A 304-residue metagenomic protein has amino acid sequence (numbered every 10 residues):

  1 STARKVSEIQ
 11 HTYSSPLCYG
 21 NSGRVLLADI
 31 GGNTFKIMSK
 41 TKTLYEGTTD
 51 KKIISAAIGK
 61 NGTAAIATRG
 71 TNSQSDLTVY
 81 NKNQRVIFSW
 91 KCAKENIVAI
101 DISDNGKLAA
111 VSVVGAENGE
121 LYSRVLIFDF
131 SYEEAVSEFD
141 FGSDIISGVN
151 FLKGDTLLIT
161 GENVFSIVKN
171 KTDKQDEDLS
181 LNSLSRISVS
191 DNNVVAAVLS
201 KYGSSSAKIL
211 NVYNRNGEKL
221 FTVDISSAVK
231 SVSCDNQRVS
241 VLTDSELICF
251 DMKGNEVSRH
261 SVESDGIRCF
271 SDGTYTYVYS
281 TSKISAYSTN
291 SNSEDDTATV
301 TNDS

Functional and structural regions predicted by a protein language model:
R4-Q10, T41-T48, R85-K91, E133-D140 (+4 more regions): A short beta-strand motif characteristic of beta-propeller blades
K5-G115: Non-cytosolic head/periplasmic domains of membrane-anchored proteins
H11-S22, K51-K60, K94-S103, F141-G154 (+5 more regions): Repeated scaffold domains used in trafficking and secretory/extracellular systems, primarily beta-propellers
V25, T63-A65, G106-A109, T156-L157 (+3 more regions): Hydrophobic beta-strand positions that form the internal "hydrophobic ladder" of WD40/Gbeta-like beta-propeller blades
A28, I66-T68, V111-S112, I159-G161 (+3 more regions): Residue-level marker for isolated small/hydroxyl-bearing positions within beta-strands of beta-sheet-rich domains
N33-I37, N72-T78, E117-I127, N163-K169 (+3 more regions): Structural motif
S73-S166: Solenoidal tandem-repeat scaffolds enriched in leucines and small polar residues
S205, L210-S304: Hydrophilic extracytoplasmic domains
